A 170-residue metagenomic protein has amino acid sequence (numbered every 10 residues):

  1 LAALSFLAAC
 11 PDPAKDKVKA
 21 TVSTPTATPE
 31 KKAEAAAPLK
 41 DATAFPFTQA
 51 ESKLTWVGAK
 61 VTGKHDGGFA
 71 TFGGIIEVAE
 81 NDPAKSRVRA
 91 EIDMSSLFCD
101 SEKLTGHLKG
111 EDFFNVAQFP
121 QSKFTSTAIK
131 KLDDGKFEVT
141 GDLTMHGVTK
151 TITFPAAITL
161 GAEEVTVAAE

Functional and structural regions predicted by a protein language model:
L1-A8: Sec-dependent bacterial lipoprotein signal peptides
C10-E170: Low-complexity, acidic/polar, glycine-enriched regions of mature
